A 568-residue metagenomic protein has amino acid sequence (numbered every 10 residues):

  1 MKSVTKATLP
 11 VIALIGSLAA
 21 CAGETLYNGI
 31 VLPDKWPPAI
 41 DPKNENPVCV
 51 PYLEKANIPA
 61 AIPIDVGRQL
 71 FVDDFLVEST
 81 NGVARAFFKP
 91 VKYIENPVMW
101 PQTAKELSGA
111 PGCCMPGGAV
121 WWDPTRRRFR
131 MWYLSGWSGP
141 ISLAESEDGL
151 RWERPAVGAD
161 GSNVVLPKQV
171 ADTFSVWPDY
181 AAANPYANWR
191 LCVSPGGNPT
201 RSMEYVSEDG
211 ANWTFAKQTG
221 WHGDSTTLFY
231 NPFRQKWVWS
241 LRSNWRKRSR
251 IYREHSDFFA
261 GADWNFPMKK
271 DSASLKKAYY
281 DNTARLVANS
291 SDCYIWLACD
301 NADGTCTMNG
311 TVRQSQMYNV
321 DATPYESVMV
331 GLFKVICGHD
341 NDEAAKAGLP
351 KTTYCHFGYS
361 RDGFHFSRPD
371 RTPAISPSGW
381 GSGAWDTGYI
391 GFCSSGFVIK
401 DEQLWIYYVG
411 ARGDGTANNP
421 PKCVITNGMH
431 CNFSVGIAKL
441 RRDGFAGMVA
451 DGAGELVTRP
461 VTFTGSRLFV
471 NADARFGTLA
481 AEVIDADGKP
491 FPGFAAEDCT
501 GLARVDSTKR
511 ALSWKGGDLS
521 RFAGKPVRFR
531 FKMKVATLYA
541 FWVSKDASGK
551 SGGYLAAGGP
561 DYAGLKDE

Functional and structural regions predicted by a protein language model:
M1-A7: Positively charged n-region of N-terminal signal peptides that target proteins for export
V4, L18, A22-E24: Compositionally biased regions
T8-A19: Bacterial N-terminal signal peptides
G23-Y318, T323-T387, D401, Y408-E568: Beta-rich carbohydrate-recognition and catalytic domains
